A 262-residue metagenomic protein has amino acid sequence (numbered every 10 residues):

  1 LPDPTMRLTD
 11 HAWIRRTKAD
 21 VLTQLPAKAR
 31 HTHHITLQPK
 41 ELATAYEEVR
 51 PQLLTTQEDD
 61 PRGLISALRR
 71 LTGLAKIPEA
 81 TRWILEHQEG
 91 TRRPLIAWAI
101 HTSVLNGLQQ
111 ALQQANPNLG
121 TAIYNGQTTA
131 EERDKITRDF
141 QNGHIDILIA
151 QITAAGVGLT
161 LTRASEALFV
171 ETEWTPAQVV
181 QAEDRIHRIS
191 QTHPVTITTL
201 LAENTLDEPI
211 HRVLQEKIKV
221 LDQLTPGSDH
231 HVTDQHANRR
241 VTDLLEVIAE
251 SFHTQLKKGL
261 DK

Functional and structural regions predicted by a protein language model:
L1-R93, I197, L214-K219: Inter-lobe coupling linker of SF2 helicases/translocases
T5, T81-L85, D134-T137, Q141 (+1 more regions): Short hydrophobic/charged patches on amphipathic alpha-helices used for structural packing and interfaces
H33-I35, Y124, V170, L200: Hydrophobic residues at beta-strand termini and immediately following loops that shape nucleotide-binding pockets
P39-L42, T102-V104, T129, A154-G156 (+3 more regions): Conserved nucleotide-binding/hydrolysis micro-motifs of P-loop NTPases
P78, N106, Q110, D134 (+4 more regions): Alpha-helical elements of the RecA-like P-loop NTPase motor core of helicases
P94-W98, N106-Q109, Q113, N118-A155: Conserved helicase ATPase core of P-loop NTP-dependent helicases/translocases
L159-T172, V195-T199: A short beta-strand element within the Helicase C-terminal
W174-D261: A conserved SF2-helicase RecA2
